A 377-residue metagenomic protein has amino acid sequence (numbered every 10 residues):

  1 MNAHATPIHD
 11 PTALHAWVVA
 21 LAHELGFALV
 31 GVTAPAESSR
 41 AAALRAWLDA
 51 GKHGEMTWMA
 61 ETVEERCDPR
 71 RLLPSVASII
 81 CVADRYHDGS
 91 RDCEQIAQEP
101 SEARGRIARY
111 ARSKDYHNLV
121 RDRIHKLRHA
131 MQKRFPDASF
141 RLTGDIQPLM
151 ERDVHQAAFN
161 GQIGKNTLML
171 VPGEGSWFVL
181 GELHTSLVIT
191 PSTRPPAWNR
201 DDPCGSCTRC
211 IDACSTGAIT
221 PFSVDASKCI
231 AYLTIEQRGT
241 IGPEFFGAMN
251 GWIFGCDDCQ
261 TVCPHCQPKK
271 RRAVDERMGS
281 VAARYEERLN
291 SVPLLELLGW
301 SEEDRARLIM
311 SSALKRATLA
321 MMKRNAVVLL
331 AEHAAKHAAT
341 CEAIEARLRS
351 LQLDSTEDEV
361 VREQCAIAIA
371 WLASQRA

Functional and structural regions predicted by a protein language model:
M1-D202, I241: Auxiliary alpha/beta "docking" domains used to position bulky ligands
F27, R209-A231, R238, W252-M278 (+1 more regions): Iron-sulfur cluster-binding cysteine motifs and their immediate structural context in ferredoxin-like electron-transfer
L127, N199-P203, S215, A248-M249 (+1 more regions): Short, hydrophobic/aromatic alpha-helical segments in well-folded domains
I163-G164, P172-G173, F178, C207-T208 (+3 more regions): Short gly/pro-enriched beta-turn/loop segments at secondary-structure junctions
R194-P195, N199-R209, I219-P221, K315: Flavin-dependent oxidoreductase catalytic cores
P203-G205, R209, F222-T240, G247 (+1 more regions): Accessory, usually C-terminal, subdomains that scaffold auxiliary metal cofactors
P243-A377: Alpha-helical scaffold domains
